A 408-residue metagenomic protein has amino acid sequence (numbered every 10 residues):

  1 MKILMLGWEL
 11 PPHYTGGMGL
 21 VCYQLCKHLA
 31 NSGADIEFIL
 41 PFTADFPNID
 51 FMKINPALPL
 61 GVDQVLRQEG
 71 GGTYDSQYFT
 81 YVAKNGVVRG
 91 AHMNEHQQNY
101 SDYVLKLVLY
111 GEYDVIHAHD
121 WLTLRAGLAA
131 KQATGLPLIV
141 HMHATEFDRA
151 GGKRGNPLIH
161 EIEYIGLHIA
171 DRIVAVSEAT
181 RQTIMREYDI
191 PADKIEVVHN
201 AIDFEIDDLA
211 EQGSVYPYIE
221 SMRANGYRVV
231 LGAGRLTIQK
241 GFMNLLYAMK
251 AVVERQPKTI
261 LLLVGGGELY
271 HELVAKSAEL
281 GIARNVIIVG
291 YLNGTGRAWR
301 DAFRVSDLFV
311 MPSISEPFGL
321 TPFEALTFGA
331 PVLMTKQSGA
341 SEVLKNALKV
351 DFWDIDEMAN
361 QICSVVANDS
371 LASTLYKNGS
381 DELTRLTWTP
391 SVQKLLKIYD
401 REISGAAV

Functional and structural regions predicted by a protein language model:
A34-G111: A conserved catalytic-core segment of Leloir-type glycosyltransferases
A179, A201: Carbohydrate-associated surface elements
D208-R223: A short helix/loop element that forms part of the nucleotide-sugar donor recognition site in Leloir-type
R223-K240, L246-M249: Conserved donor-binding/catalytic core segment of Leloir-type glycosyltransferases
V274-N293: Nucleotide-activated donor-binding/catalytic signature segment of Leloir-type glycosyltransferases, i.e., the conserved
I314: Aromatic "clamp/platform" in nucleotide-sugar-dependent glycosyltransferases that forms part of the donor/acceptor
P331-M334: Short hydrophobic beta-strand element within catalytic cores of glycosyltransferases and related nucleotide-activated
A347-D356, S364-D369: Conserved acidic donor-binding segment of nucleotide-sugar-dependent glycosyltransferases
